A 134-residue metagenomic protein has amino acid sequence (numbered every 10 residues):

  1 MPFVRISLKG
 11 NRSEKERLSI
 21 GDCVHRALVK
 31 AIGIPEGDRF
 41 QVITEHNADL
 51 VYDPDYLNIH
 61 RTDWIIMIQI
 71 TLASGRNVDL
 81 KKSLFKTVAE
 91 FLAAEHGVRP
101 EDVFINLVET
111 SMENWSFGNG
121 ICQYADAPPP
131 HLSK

Functional and structural regions predicted by a protein language model:
M1-K134: Interaction-mediating elements
